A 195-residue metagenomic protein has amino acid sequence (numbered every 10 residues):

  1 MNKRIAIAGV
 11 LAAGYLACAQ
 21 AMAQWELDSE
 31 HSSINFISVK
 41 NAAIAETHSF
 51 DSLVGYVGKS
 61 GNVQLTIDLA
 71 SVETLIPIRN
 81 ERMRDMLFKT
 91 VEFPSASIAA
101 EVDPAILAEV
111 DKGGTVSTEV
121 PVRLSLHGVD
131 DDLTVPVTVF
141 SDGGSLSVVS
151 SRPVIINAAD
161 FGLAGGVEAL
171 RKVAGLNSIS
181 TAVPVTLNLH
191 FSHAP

Functional and structural regions predicted by a protein language model:
M1-A8: Bacterial N-terminal signal peptides that target proteins for export
L16-C18: N-terminal signal peptide c-region/cleavage motif recognized by signal peptidases
A21-P195: Low-complexity, acidic/polar, glycine-enriched regions of mature
